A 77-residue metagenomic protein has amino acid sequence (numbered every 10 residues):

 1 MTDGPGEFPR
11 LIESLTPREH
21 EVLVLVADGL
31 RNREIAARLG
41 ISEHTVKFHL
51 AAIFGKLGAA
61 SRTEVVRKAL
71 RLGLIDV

Functional and structural regions predicted by a protein language model:
M1-V24: Regulatory hinge/linker segments at domain boundaries that couple sensory/effector modules to output domains
R18, V26, R33-A37: Short, conserved structural micro-motifs that define repeat-unit consensus positions and nucleotide-binding loops
L23-A27, F54, V66: Hydrophobic residues on short alpha-helical segments
L25-A27, H44, L70: Short amphipathic helical patch at the helix-1/turn junction of helix-turn-helix
R31-E64: Recognition helix of helix-turn-helix DNA-binding domains
R33, L70-R71: Terminal helix-turn-helix DNA-binding modules in bacterial transcription factors
I75-V77: Short C-terminal boundary/hinge segments that cap the last helix of small helical domains
